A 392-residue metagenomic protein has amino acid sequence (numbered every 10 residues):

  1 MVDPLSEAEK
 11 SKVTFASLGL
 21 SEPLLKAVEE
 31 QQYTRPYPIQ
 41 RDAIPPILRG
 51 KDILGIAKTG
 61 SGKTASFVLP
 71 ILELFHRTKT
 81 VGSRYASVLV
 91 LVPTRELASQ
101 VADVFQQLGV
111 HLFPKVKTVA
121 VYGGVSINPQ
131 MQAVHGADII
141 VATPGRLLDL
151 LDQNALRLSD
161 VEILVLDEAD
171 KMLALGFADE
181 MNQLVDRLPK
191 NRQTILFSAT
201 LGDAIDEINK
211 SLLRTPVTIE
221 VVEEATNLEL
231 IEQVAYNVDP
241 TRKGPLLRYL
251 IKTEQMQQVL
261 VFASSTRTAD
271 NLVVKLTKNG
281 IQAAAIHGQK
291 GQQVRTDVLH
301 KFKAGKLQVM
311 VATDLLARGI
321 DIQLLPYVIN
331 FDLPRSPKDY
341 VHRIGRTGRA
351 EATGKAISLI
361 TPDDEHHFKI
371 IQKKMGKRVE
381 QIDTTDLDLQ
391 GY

Functional and structural regions predicted by a protein language model:
D3-Y392: Conserved helicase RecA-like core
